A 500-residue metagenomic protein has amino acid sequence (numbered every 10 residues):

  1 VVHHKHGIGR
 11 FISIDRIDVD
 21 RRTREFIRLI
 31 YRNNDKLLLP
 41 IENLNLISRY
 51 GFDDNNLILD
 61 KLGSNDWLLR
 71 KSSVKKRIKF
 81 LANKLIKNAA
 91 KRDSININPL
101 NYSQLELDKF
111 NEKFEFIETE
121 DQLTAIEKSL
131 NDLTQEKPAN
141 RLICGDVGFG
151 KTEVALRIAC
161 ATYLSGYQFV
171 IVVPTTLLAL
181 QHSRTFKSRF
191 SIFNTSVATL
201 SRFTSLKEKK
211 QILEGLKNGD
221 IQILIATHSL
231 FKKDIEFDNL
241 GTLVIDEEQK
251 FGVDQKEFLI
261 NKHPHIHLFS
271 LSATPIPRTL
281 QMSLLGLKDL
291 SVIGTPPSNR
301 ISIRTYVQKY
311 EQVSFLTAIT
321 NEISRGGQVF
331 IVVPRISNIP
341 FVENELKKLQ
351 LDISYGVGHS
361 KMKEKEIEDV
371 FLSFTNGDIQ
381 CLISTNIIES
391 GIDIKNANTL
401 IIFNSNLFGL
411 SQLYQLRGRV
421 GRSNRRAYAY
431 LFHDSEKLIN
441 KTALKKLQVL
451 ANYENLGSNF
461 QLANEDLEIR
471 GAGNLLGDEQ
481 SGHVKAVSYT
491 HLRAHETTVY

Functional and structural regions predicted by a protein language model:
V1-T124: Upstream accessory/linker segments immediately N-terminal to the RecA-like ATPase cores of bacterial MutS and a subset
R32, I95, S314-P334, N338-Y489 (+1 more regions): C-terminal helicase module of SF1/SF2 nucleic-acid helicases/translocases
T152-C160: Motif I (Walker A/P-loop) of helicase-class P-loop NTPases
A159-L178, H182: Conserved SF1/SF2 helicase motif Ia
L180-F203: Conserved helix-turn-beta segment of the N-terminal RecA-like "Helicase ATP-binding" lobe in SF1/SF2 helicases
T199-K209, T227-K232, V357-E366, T385-E389: Conserved helicase motor
L206-I223, K365-I379: Conserved motor-coupling elements within RecA-like helicase/translocase cores
T242, Q249-S302: Post-DEXD/H (motif II) to motif III coupling segment of the RecA-like Helicase ATP-binding lobe
